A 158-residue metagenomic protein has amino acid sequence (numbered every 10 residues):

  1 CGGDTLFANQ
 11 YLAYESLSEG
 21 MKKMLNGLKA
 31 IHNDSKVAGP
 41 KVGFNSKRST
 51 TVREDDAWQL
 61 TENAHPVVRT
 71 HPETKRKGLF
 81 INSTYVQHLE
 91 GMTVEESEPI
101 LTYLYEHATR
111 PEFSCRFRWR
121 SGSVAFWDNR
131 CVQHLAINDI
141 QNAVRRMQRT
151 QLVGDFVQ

Functional and structural regions predicted by a protein language model:
C1-V124, N129-Q158: Non-heme Fe(II) oxygenase catalytic core, chiefly the N-lobe of the double-stranded beta-helix
